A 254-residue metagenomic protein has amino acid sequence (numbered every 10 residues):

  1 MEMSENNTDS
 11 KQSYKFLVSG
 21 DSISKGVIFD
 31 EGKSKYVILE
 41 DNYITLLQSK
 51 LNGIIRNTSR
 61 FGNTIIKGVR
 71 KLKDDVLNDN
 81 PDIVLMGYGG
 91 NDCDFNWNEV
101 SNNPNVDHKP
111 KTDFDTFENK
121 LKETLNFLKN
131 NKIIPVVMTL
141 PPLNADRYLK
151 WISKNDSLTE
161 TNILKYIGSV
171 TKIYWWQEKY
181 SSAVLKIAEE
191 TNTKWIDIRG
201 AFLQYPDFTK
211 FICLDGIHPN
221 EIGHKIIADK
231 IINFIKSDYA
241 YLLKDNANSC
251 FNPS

Functional and structural regions predicted by a protein language model:
M1-F61, K71-N80, V84: Serine-esterase "nucleophile elbow" of acetyl-processing enzymes
N6-K11, L46, R70-P253: Alpha-helical cap/lid subdomain in secreted, periplasmic, or secretory-pathway luminal O-acyl-processing enzymes
S24, T64, T139: Ser/Thr-centric signal marking residues that sit in or immediately flank functional binding/regulatory motifs
V27-I28, I66, F95: Short N-terminal helix/helix-N-cap motif within the alpha/beta-hydrolase-1
S34-Y36, R60-I65, D113-F114, I173: Short, flexible loop segments at the rims of nucleotide/cofactor-binding pockets, characterized by
